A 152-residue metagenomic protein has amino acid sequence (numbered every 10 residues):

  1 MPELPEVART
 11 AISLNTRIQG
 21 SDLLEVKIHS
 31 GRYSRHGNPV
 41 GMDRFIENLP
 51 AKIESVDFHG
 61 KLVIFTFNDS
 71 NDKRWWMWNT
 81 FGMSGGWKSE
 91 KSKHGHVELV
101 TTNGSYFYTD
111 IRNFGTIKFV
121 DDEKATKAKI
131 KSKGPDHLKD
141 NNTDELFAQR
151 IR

Functional and structural regions predicted by a protein language model:
M1-H59, V63-R74, E90, V97-T102 (+1 more regions): Extended, highly charged segments
D72-R152: Phosphate/anion-contacting hairpin/loop surfaces
